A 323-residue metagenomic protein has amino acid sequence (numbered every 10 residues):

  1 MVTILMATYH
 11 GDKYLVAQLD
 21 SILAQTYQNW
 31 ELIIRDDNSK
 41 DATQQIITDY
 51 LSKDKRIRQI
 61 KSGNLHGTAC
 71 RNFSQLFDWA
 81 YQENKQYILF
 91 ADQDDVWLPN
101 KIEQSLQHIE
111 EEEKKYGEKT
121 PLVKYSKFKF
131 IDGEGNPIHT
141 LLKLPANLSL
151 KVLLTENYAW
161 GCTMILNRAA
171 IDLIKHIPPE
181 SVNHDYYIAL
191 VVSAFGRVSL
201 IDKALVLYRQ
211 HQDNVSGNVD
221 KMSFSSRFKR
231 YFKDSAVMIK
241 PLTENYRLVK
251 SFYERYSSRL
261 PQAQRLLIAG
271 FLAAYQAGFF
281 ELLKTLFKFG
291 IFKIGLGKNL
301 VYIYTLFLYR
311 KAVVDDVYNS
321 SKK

Functional and structural regions predicted by a protein language model:
M1-M222, S321: Nucleotide-sugar donor-binding/catalytic module of glycosyltransferases that assemble extracellular/cell-envelope
S181, R209-K323: C-terminal subregions of glycosyltransferases and related glycan-biosynthesis enzymes
